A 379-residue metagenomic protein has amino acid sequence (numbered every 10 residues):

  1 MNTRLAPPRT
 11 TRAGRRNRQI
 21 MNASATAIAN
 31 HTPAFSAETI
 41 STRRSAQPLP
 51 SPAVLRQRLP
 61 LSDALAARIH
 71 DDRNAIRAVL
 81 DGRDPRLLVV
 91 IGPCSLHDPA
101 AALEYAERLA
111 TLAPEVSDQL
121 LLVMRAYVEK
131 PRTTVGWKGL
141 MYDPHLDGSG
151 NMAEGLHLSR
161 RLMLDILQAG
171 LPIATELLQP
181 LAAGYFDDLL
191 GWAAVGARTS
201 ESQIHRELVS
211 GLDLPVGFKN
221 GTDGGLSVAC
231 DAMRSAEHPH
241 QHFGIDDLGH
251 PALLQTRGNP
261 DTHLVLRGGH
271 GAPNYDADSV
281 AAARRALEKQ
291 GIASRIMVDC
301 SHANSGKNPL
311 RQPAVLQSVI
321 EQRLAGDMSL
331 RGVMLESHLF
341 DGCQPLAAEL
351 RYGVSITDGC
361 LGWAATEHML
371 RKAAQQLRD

Functional and structural regions predicted by a protein language model:
M1-T26: N-terminal amphipathic/basic-hydrophobic helices that include classical n-h-c signal peptides and signal-anchor
A23-Q47: Polybasic, low-complexity association/targeting segments
P33-I40, A106, Q119-Y275, S279-V280 (+8 more regions): Active-site-facing alpha/beta catalytic cores
I40-D81: N- or domain-start disorder-to-order transition segments that initiate the globular core
L88-A101, D358: Conserved phosphate/anionic-ligand binding catalytic regions in large, soluble enzymes, centered on
G92, V298, G362: Conserved, mostly hydrophobic/aromatic
A110-T111: N-terminal intrinsically disordered, cationic/polar leader segments that include organellar targeting peptides
H338-L377: Internal helix-turn-beta structural module
